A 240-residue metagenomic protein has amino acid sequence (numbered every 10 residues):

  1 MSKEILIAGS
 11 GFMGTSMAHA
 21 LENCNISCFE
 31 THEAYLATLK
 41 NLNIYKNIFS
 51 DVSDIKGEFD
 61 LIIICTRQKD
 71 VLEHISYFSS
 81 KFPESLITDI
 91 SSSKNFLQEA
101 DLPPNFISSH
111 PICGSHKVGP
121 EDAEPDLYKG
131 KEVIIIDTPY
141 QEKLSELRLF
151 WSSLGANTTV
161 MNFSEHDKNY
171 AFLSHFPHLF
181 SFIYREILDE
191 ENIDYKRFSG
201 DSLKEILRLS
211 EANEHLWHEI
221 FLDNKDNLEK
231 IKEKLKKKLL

Functional and structural regions predicted by a protein language model:
M1-D51: NAD(P)+-binding Rossmann beta1-loop-alpha1 motif at the extreme N-terminus of oxidoreductases
T31-H32, S91, P139: Residues in the short beta-alpha loop(s) of Rossmann-like NAD(P)-binding domains
K46, D60, S85: Conserved acidic residues
S53-K81: Rossmann-like NAD(P)-binding element
L72-E121: Rossmann-like NAD(P)(H) cofactor-binding subdomain of soluble oxidoreductases
P125-R208: Internal alpha-helical scaffold of NAD(P)-dependent oxidoreductase catalytic cores
D194-L240: Interdomain hinge/lid region at the active-site interface of Rossmann-like NAD(P)-dependent oxidoreductases
